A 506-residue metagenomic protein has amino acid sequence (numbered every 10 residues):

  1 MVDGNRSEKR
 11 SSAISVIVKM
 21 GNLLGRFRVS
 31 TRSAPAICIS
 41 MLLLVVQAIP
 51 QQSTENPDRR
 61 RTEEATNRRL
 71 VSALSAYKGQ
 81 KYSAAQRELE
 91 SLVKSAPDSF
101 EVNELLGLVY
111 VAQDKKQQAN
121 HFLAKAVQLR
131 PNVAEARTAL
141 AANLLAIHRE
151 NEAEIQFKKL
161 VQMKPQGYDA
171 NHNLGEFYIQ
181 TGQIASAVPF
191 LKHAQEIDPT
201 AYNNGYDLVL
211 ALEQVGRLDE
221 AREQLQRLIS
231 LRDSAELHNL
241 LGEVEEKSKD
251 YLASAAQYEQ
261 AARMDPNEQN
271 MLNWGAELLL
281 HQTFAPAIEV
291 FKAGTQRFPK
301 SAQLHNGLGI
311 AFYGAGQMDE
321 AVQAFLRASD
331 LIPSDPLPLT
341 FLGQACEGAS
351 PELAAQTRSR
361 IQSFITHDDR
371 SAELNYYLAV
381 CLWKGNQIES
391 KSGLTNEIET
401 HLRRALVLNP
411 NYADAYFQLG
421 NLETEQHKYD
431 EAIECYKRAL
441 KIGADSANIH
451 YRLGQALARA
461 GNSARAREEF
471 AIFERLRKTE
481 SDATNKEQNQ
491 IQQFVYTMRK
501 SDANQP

Functional and structural regions predicted by a protein language model:
Q52-R68, I229-S230: TPR-adjacent "capping" and linker segments in tetratricopeptide-repeat scaffold/adaptor proteins
A65-S95, A112, E243, A276 (+1 more regions): Alpha-helical segment of the N-proximal tetratricopeptide repeat
T66, F100-E101, A134-E135, Y168-D169 (+10 more regions): Helix-start (N-cap) detector for alpha-helical repeat units in TPR-like alpha-solenoids, especially tetratricopeptide
L74, L108, A142, E176 (+9 more regions): Residue-level recognition of tetratricopeptide repeat
G79-R87, A112-K125, A146-K159, Q180-H193 (+8 more regions): Structural signature of tandem alpha-helical TPR/SEL1-like repeats, specifically the intra-repeat loop/turn
S95, L129, M163, I197 (+8 more regions): Structural marker of alpha-solenoid helical repeat scaffolds
L105, A139, N173, D207 (+7 more regions): Canonical tetratricopeptide repeat
K441, A447, Y451-D482: TPR/TPR-like (Sel1-like) alpha-helical repeat modules
